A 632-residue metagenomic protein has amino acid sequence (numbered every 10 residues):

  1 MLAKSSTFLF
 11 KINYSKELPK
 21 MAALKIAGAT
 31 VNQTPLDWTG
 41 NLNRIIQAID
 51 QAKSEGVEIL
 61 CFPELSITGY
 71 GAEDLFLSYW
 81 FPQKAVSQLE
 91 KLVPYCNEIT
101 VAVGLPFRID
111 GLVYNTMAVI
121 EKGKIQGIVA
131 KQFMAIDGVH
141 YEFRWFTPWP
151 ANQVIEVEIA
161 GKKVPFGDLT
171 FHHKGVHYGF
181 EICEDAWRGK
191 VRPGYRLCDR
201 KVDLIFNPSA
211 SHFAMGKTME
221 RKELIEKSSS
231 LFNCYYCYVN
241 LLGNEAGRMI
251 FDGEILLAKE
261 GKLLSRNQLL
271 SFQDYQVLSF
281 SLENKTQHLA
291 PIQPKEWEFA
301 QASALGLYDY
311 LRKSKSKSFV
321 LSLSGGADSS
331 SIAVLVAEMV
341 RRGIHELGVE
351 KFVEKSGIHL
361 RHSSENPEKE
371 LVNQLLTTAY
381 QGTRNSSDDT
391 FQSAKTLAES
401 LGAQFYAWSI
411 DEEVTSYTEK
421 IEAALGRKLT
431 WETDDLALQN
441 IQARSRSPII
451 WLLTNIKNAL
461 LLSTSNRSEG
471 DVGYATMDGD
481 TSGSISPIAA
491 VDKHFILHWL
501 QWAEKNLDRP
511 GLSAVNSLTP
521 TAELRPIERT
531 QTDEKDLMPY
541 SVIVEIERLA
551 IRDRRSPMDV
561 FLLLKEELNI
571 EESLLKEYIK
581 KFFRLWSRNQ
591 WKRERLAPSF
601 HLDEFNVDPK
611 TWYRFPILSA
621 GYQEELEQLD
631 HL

Functional and structural regions predicted by a protein language model:
M1-L2, F62, D137-G138, I205 (+3 more regions): Alpha-helical protein-protein interaction elements
L9-S322, S330-S364, S400, Q404-F405: Enzyme catalytic cores with a strong preference for nitrogen-chemistry domains
K25, K174, N233-C234, E245-A246 (+5 more regions): ATP/NTP-dependent adenylation/nucleotidyl-transfer catalytic domains that generate, transfer, or process NMP-activated
